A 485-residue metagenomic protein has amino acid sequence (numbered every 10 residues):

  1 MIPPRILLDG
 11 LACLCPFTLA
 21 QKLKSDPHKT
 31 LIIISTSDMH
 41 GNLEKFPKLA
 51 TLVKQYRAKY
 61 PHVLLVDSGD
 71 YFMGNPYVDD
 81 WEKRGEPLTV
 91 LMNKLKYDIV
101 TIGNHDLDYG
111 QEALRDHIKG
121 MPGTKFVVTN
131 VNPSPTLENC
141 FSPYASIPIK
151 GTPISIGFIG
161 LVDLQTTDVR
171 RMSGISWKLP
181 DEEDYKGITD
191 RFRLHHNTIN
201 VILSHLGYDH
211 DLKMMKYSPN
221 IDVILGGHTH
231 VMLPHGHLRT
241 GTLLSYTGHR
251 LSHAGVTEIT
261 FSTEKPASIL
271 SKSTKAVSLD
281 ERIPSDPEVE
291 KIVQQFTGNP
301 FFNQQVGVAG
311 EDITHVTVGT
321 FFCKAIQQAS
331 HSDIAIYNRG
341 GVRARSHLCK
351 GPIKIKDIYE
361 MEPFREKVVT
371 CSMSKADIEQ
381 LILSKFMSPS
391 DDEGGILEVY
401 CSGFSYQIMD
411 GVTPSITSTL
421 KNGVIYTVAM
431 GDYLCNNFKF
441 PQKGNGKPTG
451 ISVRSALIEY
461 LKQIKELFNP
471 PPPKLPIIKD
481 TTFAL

Functional and structural regions predicted by a protein language model:
P3, L7, S155, T189 (+1 more regions): Residues marking helix boundaries in flexible regions
P3-Q21: Terminal signal-anchor or tail-anchor transmembrane helices that tether membrane-associated enzymes to cellular
K22-E288, V316-A325, A335, T370-S372 (+4 more regions): Acidic, metal/ion-coordinating pockets
K29-I32, N42-R57, G123-N130, S142-Y144 (+2 more regions): Feature captures C-terminal
R191-H195, K216-S218, F296, A309 (+3 more regions): Alpha-helix C-terminal capping segments
E288-P300: Polar, low-complexity export/assembly segments characteristic of proteins that are secreted or assemble on the cell
P300-T317: Glycine-rich phosphate/diphosphate-binding loops and the adjacent beta-loop-alpha structural elements that coordinate
